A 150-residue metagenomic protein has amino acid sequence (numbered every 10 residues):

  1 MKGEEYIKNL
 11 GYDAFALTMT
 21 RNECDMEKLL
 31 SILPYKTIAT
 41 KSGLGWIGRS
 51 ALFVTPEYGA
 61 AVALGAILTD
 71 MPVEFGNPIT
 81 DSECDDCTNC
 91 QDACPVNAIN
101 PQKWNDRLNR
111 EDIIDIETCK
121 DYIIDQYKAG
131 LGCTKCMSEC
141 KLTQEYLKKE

Functional and structural regions predicted by a protein language model:
M1-E150: Catalytic cores of enzyme domains
